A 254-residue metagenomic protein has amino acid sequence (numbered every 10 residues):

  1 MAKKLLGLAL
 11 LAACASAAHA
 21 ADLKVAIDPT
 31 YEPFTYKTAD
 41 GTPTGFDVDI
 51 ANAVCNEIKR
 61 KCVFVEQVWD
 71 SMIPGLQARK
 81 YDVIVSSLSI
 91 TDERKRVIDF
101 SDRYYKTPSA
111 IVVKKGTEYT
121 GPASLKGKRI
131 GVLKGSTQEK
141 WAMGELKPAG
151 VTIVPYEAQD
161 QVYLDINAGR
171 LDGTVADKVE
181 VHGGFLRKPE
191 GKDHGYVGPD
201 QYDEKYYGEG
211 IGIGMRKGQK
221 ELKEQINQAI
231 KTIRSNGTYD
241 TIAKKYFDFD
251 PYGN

Functional and structural regions predicted by a protein language model:
M1, C14-D22: Sec/Tat signal peptide C-region and signal peptidase I cleavage site
M1-G7: Bacterial N-terminal signal peptides that target proteins for export
G7-A15: Bacterial N-terminal signal peptides
A21-N254: Proline/Glycine/Serine-rich low-complexity intrinsically disordered segments that serve as flexible stalks/linkers
